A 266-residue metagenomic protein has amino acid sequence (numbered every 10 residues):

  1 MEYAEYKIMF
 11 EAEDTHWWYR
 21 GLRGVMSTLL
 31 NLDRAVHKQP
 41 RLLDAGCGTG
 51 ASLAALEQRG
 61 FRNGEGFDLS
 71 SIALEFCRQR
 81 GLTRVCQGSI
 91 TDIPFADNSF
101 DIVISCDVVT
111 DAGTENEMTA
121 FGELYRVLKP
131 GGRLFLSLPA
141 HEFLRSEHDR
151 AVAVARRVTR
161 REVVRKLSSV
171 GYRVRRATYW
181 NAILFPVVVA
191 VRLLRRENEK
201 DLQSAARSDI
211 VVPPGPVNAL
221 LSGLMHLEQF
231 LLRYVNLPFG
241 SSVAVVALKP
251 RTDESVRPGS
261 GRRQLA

Functional and structural regions predicted by a protein language model:
M1-D92, A96, I102-C106, F121 (+3 more regions): Conserved N-terminal segment of class I S-adenosyl-L-methionine
I8, A51, R176-S222, P238-S242: Conserved catalytic loop of SAM-dependent methyltransferase domains
M9-F10, L134-R156, E162-R165: Short, glycine-/aromatic-enriched active-site segment of Class I SAM-dependent methyltransferases
D107-D111, S137: Short catalytic micro-motifs in class I SAM-dependent methyltransferases
M118-R133: A short glycine-rich, Lys/Arg-flanked "PGG" loop and its adjoining helix->strand segment in the class I
V164-W180, G223-H226, L248: A SAM-dependent methyltransferase catalytic signature shared across enzymes that methylate proteins
S222-R257, R262-A266: C-terminal lobe and adjacent flexible extensions of AdoMet/dcAdoMet transferase-like proteins
